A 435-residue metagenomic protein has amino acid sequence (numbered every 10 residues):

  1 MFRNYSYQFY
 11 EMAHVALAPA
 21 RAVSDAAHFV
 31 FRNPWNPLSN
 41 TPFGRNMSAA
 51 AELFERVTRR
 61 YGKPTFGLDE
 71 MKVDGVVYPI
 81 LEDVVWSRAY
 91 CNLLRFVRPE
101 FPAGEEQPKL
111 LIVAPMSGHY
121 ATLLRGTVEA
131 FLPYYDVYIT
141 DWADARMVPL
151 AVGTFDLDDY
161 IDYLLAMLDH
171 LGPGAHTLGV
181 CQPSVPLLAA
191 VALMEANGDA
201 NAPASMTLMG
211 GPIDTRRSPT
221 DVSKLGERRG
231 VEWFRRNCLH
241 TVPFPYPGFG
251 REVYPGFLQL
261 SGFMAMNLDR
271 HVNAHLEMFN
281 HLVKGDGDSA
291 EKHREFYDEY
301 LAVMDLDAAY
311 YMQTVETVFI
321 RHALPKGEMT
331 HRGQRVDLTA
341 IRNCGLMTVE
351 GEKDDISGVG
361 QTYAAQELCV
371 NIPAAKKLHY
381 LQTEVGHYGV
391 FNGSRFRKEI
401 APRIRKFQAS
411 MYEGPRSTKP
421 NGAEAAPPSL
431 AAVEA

Functional and structural regions predicted by a protein language model:
M1-N46, P173, A190-A309: Alpha/beta-hydrolase-fold enzymes
T65-K72, V76-V148: Short, surface-exposed "cap/lid" segments of acyl-processing enzymes
M147-P149, D159-H176, L188-A192: Conserved acidic catalytic loop of the alpha/beta-hydrolase fold
G179-L187: Gly/Ala-rich beta-loop-alpha elbow adjacent to hydrolase catalytic centers
F319-L338: Active-site nucleophile elbow and catalytic-triad environment of alpha/beta-hydrolase enzymes
I341-R342, T348-E350, D354: Short beta-strand/loop motif that positions the catalytic acidic residue of the alpha/beta-hydrolase fold
D355-Q361: Conserved alpha/beta-hydrolase "acid-adjacent" motif
T383-K398: Catalytic histidine-centered segment of alpha/beta-hydrolase-like enzymes
